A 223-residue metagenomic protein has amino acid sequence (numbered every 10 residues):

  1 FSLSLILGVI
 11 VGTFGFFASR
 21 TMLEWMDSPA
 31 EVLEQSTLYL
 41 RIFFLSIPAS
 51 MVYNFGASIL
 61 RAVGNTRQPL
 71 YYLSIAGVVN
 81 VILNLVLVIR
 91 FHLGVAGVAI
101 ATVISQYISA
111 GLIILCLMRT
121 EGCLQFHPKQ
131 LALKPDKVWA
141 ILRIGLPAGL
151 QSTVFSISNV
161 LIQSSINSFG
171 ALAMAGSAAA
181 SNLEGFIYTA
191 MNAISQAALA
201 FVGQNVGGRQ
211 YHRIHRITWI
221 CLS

Functional and structural regions predicted by a protein language model:
F1-T13, S50-P69, Q163, G176-S223: Small-residue-rich hydrophobic transmembrane alpha-helices
S4, F43, P69, L73 (+5 more regions): Residue-level signature of transmembrane alpha-helical cores of multipass secondary-active transporters and flippases
S4, L40-F43, I47, N65 (+5 more regions): Residue-level recognition of transmembrane alpha-helices in multi-pass small-molecule transporters/permeases
G15, S58, N84, V88 (+4 more regions): Structural signal for membrane-spanning alpha-helices in multi-pass inner-membrane proteins, emphasizing helix cores
F17, A30-Y53: Alpha-helical transmembrane segments of multi-pass membrane proteins
T21-A30, V86-L93, T153-F186, Q204: Helix-terminus/linker motif at the lipid-water interface of multi-pass membrane proteins
G77-G111, C116: Membrane-interface helix-loop junctions in multi-pass transport and translocation proteins
T102, I114-F155: Interhelical loop/hinge segments that connect adjacent transmembrane helices in multipass membrane
